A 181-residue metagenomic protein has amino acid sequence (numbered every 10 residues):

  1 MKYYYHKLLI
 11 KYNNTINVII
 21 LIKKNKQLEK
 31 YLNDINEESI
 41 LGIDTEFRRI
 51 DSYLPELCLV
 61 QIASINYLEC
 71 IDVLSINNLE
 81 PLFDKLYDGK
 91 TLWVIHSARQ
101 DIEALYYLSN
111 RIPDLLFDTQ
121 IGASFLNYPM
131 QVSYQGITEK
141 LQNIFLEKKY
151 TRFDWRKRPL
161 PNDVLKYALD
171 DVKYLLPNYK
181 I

Functional and structural regions predicted by a protein language model:
Y4-H6: Short hydrophobic targeting helices and cationic amphipathic motifs that mediate membrane/organellar targeting
L8-G136: Conserved RNase H-like, two-metal-ion catalytic cores of nucleic-acid enzymes
N66, L141, Y150: Residue-level signal for pocket-adjacent positions within structured domains
E103-Y106, Q135-E139, K173-K180: A broadly conserved amphipathic alpha-helix scaffold signal in soluble, globular proteins
S133-E147: A polyampholytic, Gly/Pro-enriched intrinsically disordered region
L146-I181: Acidic, Mg2+-coordinating catalytic module of metal-dependent nucleases/exonucleases that use a two-metal-ion mechanism
